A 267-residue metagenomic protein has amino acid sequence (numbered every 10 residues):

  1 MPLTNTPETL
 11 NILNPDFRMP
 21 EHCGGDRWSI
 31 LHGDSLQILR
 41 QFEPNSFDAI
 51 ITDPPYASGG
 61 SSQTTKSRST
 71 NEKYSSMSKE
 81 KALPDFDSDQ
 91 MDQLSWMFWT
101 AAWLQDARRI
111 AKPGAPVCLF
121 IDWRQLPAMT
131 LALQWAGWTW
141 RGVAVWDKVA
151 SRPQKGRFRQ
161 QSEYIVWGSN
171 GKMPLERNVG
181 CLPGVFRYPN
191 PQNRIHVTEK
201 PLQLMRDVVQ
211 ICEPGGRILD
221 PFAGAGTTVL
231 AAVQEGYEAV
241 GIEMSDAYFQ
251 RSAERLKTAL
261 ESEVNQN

Functional and structural regions predicted by a protein language model:
M1-A150, G156, Q160, K172-P174 (+1 more regions): S-adenosyl-L-methionine-dependent nucleic acid methyltransferase catalytic domains
Q161-I165: Short hydrophobic/aromatic beta-strand or adjacent loop that forms the aromatic wall/cage of a ligand/substrate-binding
